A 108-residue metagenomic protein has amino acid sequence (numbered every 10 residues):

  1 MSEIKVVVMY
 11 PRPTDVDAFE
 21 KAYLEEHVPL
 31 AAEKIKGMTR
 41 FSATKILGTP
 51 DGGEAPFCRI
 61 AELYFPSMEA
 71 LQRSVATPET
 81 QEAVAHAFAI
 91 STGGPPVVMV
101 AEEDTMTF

Functional and structural regions predicted by a protein language model:
M1-F108: Macromolecular interaction modules
